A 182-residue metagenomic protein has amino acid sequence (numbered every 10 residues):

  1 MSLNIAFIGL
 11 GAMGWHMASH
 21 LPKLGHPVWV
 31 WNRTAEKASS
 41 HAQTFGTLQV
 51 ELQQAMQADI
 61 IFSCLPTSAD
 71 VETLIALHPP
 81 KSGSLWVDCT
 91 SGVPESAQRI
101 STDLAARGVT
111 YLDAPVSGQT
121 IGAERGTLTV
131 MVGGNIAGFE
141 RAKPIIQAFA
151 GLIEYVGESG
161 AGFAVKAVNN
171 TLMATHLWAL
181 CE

Functional and structural regions predicted by a protein language model:
M1-M56, I60-S63, T90, T120: NAD(P)+-binding Rossmann beta1-loop-alpha1 motif at the extreme N-terminus of oxidoreductases
I5, L65, A76, S91-T171: Rossmann-fold dinucleotide-binding core
P27, G46-L48, L85, T110 (+1 more regions): Conserved beta-strand segments of alpha/beta enzyme cores
Q43-Q49, T73, Y111-A114: Short gly/ser/thr-rich secondary-structure transition/capping motifs
T44-F45, S82, R107, F149: Short, structured coil segments at secondary-structure junctions
L52-P80, S84-G92: Rossmann-like NAD(P)-binding element
H176-C181: Active-site-proximal alpha-helical scaffold in enzymes
